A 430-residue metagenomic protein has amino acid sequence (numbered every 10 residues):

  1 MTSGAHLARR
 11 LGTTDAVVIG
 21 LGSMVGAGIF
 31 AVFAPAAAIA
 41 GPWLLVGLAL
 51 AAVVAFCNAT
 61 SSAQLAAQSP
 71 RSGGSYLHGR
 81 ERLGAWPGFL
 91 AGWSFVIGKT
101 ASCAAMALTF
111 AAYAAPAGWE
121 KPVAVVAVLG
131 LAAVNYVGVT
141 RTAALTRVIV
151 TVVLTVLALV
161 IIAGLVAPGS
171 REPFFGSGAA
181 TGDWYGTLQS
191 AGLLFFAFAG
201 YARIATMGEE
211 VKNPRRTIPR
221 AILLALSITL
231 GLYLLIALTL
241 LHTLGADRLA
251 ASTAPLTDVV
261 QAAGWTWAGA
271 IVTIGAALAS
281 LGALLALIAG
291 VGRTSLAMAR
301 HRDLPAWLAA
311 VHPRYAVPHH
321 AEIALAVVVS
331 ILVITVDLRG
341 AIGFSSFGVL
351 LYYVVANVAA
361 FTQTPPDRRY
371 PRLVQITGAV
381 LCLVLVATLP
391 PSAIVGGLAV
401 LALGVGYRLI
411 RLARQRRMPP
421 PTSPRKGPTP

Functional and structural regions predicted by a protein language model:
M1-V32, I39-W43, A55-F56, T60 (+3 more regions): Membrane-interface "cap" regions at the ends of multi-pass membrane proteins
T2-L7, L45, A49, G118 (+2 more regions): Helix-loop-helix junctions that connect adjacent transmembrane segments in multi-pass membrane transporters
P35-A38, F56-Y136, R141, V150 (+3 more regions): Hydrophobic transmembrane alpha-helices that form the core helical bundles of multi-pass secondary transporters
I39-P42, P70-G74, E81-P87, E209-T217 (+4 more regions): Juxtamembrane helix-boundary/capping and inter-helix hinge elements in multi-pass membrane proteins
L48-L50, P116-V139, L157-V160, A321-V327 (+1 more regions): Transmembrane alpha-helical segments of multi-pass small-molecule transport proteins
L77-G79, G84, P116, L223-I288 (+1 more regions): TM-loop-TM module centered on a large, flexible mid-protein loop between adjacent transmembrane helices in multi-pass
L304-H312, V354-Y370: Alpha-helical transmembrane segments
G348, T362, R369-P430: A generic transmembrane alpha-helix motif of multi-pass inner-membrane proteins
